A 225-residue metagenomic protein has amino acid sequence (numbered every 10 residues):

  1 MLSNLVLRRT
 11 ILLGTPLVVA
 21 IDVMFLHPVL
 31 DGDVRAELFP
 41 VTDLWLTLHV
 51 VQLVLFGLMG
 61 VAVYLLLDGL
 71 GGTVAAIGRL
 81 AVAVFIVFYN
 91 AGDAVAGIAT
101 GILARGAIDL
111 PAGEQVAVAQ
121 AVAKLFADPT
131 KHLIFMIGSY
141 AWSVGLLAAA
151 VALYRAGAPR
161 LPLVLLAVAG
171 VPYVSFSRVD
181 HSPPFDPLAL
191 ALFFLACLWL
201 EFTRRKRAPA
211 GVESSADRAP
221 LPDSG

Functional and structural regions predicted by a protein language model:
M1-E213, P222-D223: Hydrophobic, aromatic-enriched alpha-helical segments typical of multi-pass transmembrane helices
